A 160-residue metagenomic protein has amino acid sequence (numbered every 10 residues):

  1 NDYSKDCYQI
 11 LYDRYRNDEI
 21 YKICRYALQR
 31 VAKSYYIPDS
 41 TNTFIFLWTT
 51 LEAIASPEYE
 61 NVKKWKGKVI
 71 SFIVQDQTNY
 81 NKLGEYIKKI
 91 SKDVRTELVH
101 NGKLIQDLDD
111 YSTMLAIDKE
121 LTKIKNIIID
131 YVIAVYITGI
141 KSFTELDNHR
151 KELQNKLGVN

Functional and structural regions predicted by a protein language model:
N1-N160: Amphipathic, oligomerization/interface secondary-structure segments
